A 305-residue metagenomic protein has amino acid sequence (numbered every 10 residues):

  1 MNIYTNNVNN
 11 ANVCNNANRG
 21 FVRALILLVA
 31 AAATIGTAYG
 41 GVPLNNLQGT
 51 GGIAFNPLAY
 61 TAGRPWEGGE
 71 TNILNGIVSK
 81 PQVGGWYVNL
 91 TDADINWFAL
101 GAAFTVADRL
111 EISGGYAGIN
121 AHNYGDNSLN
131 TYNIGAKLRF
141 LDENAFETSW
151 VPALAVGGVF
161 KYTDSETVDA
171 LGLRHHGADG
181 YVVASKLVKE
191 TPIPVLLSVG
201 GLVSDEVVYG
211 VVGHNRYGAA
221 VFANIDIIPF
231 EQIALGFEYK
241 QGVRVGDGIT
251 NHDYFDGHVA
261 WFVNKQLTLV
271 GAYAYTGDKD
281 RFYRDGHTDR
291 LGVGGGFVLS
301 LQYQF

Functional and structural regions predicted by a protein language model:
M1, V8, P152, V195-V199: Low-complexity, intrinsically disordered short segments enriched for Gly/Pro and polybasic residues
M1-A54: Cleavable N-terminal export/targeting peptides
G40-T191, V203-V207, P229-I233, V243-V245 (+5 more regions): Transmembrane beta-barrel domains of Gram-negative outer membranes and organellar outer membranes
T167-V168, G210-V211, F282-R284: Short acidic, glycine/proline-rich loop/turn micro-motifs
L196-R244: A mid-sequence, solvent-exposed acidic-amphipathic segment
D247, D280-G292: Solvent-exposed loop segments that connect transmembrane elements
